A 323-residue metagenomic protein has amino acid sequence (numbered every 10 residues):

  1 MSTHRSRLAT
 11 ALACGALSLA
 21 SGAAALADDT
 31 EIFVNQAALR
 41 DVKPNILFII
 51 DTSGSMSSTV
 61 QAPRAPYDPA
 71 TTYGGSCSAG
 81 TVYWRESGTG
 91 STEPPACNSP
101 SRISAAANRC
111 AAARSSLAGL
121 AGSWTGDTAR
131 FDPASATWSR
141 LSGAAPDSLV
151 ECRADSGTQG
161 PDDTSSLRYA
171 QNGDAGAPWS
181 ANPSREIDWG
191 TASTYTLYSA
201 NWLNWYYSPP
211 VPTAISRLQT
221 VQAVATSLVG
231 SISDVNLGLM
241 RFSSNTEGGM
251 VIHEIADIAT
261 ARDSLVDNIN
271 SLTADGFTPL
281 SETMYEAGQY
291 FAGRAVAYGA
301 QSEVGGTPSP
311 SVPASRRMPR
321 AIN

Functional and structural regions predicted by a protein language model:
S2-L12: Bacterial N-terminal signal peptides that target proteins for export
L12-A13, A287: N-terminal low-hydrophobic presequence detector
G15-S18, A295: Short, linear, compositionally biased motifs with a strong N-terminal bias
A20-A24: N-terminal signal peptide c-region/cleavage motif recognized by signal peptidases
L26-N323: Divalent-cation-coordinating short motifs within acidic/hydroxyl- or histidine-rich contexts, strongest in von
